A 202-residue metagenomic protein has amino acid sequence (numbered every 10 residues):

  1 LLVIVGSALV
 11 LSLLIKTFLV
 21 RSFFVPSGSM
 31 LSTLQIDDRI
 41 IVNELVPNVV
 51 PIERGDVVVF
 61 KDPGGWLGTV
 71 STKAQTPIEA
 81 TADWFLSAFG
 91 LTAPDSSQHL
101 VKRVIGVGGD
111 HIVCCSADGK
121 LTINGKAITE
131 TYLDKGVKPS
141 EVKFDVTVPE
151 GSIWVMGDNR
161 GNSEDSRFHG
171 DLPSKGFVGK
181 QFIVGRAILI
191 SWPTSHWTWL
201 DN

Functional and structural regions predicted by a protein language model:
L2-F18: Hydrophobic membrane-insertion alpha-helices, especially the h-region of bacterial N-terminal signal peptides
F18-L19, F23-F24, S32-N202: Soluble "head" domains of membrane/secretory-pathway proteins
